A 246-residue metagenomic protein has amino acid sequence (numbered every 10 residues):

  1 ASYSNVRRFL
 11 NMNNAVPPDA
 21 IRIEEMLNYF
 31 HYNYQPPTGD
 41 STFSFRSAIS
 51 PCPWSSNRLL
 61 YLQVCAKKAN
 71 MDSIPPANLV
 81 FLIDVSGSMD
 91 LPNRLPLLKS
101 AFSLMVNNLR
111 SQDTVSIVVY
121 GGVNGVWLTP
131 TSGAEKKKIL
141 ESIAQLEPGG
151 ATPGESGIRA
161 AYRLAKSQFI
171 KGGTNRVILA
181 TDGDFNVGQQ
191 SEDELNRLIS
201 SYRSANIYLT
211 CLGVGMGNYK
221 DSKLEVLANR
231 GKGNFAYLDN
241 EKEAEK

Functional and structural regions predicted by a protein language model:
A1-L60: Acidic/polar low-complexity segments with low predicted structural confidence
F45-K246: Exposed acidic/Ser/Thr-rich ligand/metal-binding surfaces
